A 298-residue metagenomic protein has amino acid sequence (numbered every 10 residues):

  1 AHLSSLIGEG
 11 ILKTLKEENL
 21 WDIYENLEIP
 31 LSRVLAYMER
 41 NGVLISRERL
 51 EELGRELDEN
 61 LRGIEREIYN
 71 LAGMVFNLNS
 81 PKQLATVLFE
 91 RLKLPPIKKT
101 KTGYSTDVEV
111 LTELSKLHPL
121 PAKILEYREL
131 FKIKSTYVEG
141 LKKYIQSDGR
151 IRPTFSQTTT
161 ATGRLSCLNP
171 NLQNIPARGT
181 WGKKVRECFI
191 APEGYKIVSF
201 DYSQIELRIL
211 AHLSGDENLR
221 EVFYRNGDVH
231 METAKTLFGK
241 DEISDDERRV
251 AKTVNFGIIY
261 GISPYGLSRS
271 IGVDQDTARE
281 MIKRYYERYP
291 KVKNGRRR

Functional and structural regions predicted by a protein language model:
A1, Q157-E242: Function-dense linear segments that define catalytic or interfacial modules in macromolecule-processing proteins
A1-T180, K196, S203-E206, P264 (+3 more regions): Conserved "right-hand" nucleotidyltransferase catalytic core of DNA-directed polymerases
N19-L20, L50, G215-E217, R248-V250: A short, structure-level motif marking secondary-structure boundaries and short turns
E25, H230, D245: Substrate-binding beta-hairpin/strand module that engages nucleic acids
E28-L31, E247-K252: Short, leucine-enriched amphipathic alpha-helices that occur as contiguous helical runs
E109, E232, K252-T253, Y265: Positions in alpha-helical segments
V250-Y260: Short, amphipathic alpha-helical "recognition" segments used to contact nucleic acids or chromatin
